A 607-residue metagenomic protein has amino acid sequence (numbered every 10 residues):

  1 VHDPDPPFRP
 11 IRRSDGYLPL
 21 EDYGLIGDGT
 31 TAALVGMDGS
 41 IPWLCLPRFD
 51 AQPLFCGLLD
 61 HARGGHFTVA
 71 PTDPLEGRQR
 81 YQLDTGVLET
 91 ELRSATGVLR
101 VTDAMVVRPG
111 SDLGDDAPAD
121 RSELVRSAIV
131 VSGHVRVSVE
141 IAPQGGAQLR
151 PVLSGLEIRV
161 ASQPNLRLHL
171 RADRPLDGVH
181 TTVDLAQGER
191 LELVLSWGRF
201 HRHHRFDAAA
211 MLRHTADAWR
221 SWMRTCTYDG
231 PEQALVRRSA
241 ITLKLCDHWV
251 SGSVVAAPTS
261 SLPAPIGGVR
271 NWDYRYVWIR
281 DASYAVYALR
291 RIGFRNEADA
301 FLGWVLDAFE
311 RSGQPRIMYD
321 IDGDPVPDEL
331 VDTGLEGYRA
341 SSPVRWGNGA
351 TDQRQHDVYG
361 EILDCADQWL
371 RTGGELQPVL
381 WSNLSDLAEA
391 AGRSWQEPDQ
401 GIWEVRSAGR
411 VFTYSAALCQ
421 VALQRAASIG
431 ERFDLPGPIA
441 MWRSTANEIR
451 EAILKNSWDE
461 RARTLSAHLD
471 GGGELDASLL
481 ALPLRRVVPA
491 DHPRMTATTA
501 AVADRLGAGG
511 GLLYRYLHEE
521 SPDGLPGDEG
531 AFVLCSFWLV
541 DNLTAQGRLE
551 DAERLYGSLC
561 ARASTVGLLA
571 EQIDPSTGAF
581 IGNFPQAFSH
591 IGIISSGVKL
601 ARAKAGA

Functional and structural regions predicted by a protein language model:
V1-A607: Acidic, mature catalytic/reactive cores of soluble proteins
